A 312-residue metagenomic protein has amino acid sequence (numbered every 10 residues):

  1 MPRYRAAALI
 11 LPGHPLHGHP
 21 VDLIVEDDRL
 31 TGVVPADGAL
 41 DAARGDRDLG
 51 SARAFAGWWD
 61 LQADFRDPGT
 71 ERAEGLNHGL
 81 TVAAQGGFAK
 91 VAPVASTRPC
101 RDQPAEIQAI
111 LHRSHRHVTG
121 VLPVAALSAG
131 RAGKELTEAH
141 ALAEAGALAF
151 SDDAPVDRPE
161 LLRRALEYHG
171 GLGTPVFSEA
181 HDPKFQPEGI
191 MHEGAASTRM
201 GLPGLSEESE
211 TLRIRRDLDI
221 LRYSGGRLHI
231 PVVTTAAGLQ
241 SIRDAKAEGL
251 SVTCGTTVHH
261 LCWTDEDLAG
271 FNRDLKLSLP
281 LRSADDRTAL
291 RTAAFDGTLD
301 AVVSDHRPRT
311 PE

Functional and structural regions predicted by a protein language model:
M1-D41, A52: N-terminal metal-binding scaffold of metallo-dependent hydrolase/deaminase domains
P2-R5, L40-P93: Replace "His-x-His-based motif
A7, D28, S51, Q62 (+8 more regions): Divalent metal-coordination and catalytic microenvironments
A52, N77-V91, Q108-G120, L162-S197 (+1 more regions): Catalytic pocket of metal/acid-base enzymes, prominently hydrolases
D60-A63, D67, E71, G86-E106 (+1 more regions): Metal-cofactor-binding active-site regions of metalloenzymes
R72-L80, R131-A141: Short, acidic/polar
T137-V302: Histidine/acidic residue-rich metal-binding segments in metalloenzymes
S304-P311: Active-site anion/phosphate-binding pocket segments in diverse small-molecule metabolic enzymes
